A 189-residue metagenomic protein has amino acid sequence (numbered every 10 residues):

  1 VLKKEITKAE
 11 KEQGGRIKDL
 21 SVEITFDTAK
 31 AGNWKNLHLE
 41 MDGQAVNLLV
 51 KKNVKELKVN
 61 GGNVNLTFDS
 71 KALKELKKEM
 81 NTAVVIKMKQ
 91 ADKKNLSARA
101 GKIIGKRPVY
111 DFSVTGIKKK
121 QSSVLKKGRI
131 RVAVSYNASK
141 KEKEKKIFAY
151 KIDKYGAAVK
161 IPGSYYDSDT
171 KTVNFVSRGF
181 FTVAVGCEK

Functional and structural regions predicted by a protein language model:
V1-V54: Extreme N-terminal export signal peptides that direct proteins to the secretory pathway
K4-A9, M88, P162-Y166: Short amphipathic beta-strand and strand-loop transition segments with alternating hydrophobic
L20, D27-A31, D42-Q44, N53 (+8 more regions): Generic structural motif
S21-E23, W34-N36, V54-E56, N63 (+3 more regions): A generic structural signal for beta-strand entry/edge sites
W34, S97, E142-E144: Short, solvent-exposed secondary-structure capping/transition elements
L39, V59, K151: Short aromatic-centered micro-motifs
K51-K127, K189: Self-processing/autoproteolytic domain segments and adjacent N-terminal interaction modules in large, modular
I103-K189: Proteolytic cleavage junctions
